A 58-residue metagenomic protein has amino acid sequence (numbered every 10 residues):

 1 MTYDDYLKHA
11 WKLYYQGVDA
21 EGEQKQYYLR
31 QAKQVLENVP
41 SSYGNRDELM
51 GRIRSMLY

Functional and structural regions predicted by a protein language model:
M1-Y27: N-terminal acidic leader/helix
Q16, G22-Y58: Short, charge-rich amphipathic interface segments used for partner binding and complex assembly
